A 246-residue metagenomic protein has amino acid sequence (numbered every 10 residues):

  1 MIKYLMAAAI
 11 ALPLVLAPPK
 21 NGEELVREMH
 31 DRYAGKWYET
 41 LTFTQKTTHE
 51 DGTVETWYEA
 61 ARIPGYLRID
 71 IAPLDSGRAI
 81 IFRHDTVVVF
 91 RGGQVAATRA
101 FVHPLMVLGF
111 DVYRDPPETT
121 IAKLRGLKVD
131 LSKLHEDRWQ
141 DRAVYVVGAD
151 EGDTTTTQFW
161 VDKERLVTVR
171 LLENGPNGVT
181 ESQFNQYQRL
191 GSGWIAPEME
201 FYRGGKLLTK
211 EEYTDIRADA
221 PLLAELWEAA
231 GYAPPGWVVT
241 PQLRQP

Functional and structural regions predicted by a protein language model:
L5-P18: Hydrophobic h-region of N-terminal signal peptides that target proteins for export in Gram-negative bacteria
A17-V95, S132: N-terminal mature ectodomain segment of secretory-pathway/periplasmic proteins
P18-E28, W37, T86-T156, K163 (+3 more regions): Flexible, processing/modification-adjacent segments and terminal tails in exported/periplasmic/extracellular proteins
E50, I63, D85, R91 (+4 more regions): Short, ordered coil/turn segments that flank beta-strands lining enzyme active or ligand-binding pockets
T56-A60, A79-H84, A96-M106, V161 (+2 more regions): Short amphipathic beta-strand/extended segments with alternating polar/hydrophobic composition
P73-S76, Q140-Y232: Gly/Pro-enriched, hydrophobic low-complexity segments that function as extracytoplasmic propeptides/linkers
